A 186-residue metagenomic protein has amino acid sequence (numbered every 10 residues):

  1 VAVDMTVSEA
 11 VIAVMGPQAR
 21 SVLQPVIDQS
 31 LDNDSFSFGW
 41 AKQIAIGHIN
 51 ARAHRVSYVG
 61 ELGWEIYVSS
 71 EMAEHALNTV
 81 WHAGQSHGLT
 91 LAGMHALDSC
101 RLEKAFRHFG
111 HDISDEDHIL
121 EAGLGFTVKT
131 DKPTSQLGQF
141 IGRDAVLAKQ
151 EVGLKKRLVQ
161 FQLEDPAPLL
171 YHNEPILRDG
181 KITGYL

Functional and structural regions predicted by a protein language model:
V1-L186: Conserved, structured C-terminal
